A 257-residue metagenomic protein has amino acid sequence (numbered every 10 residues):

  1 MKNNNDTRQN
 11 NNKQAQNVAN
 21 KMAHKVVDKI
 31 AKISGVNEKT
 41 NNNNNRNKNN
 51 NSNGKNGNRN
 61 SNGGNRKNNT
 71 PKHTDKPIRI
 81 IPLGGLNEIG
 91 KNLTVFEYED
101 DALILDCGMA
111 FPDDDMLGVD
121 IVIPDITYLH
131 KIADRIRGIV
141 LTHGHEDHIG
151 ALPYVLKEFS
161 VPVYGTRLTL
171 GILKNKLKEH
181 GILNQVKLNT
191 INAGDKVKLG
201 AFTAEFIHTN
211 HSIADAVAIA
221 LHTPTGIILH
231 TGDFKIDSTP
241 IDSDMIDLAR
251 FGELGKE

Functional and structural regions predicted by a protein language model:
M1-K72: Intrinsically disordered, low-complexity RNA-associated tracts
R66-V140, H145-E257: His/Asp/Glu-rich metal-coordinating catalytic cores of metallo-dependent phosphodiesterases/hydrolases acting on
